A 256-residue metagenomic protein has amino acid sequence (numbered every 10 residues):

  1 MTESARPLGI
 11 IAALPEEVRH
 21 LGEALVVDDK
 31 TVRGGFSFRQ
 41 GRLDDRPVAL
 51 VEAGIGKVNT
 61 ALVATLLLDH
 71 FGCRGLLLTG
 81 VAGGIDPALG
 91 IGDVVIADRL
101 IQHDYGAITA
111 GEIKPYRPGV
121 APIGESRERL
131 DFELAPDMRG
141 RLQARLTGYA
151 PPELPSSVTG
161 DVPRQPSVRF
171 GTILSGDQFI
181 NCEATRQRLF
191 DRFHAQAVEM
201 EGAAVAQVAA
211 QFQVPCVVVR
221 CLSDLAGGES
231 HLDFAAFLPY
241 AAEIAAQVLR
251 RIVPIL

Functional and structural regions predicted by a protein language model:
T2-T65, F71: N-terminal short beta-loop-beta anion/metal-coordinating cradle
V48-A53, F170-L174, V219: Active-site-proximal beta-strand elements of phosphoester/diester hydrolases
D69-R74, F212-V214: Glycine-rich phosphate-binding loop signature in dinucleotide/nucleotide-binding domains
C73-L77, A195: Proline-aspartate-enriched helix->loop->beta-strand connector
D86-R192: Mid-sequence, gly/pro-rich, charge-dense loop/helix-turn segments that line enzyme active sites
L174-G227: A C-terminal functional module that forms or caps the active site or interfaces directly with catalytic machinery
A226-L256: His/Asp/Glu-rich mid-to-C-terminal helical/loop segments that flank catalytic regions of hydrolases
